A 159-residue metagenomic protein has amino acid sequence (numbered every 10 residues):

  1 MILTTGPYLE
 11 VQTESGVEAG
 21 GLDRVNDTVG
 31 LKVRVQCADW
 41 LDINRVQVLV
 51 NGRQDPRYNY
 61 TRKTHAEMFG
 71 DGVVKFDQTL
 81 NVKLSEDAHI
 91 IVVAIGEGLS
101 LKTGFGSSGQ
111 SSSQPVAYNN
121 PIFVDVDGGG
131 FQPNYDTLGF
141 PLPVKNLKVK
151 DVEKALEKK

Functional and structural regions predicted by a protein language model:
M1-K159: C-terminal functional module detector
